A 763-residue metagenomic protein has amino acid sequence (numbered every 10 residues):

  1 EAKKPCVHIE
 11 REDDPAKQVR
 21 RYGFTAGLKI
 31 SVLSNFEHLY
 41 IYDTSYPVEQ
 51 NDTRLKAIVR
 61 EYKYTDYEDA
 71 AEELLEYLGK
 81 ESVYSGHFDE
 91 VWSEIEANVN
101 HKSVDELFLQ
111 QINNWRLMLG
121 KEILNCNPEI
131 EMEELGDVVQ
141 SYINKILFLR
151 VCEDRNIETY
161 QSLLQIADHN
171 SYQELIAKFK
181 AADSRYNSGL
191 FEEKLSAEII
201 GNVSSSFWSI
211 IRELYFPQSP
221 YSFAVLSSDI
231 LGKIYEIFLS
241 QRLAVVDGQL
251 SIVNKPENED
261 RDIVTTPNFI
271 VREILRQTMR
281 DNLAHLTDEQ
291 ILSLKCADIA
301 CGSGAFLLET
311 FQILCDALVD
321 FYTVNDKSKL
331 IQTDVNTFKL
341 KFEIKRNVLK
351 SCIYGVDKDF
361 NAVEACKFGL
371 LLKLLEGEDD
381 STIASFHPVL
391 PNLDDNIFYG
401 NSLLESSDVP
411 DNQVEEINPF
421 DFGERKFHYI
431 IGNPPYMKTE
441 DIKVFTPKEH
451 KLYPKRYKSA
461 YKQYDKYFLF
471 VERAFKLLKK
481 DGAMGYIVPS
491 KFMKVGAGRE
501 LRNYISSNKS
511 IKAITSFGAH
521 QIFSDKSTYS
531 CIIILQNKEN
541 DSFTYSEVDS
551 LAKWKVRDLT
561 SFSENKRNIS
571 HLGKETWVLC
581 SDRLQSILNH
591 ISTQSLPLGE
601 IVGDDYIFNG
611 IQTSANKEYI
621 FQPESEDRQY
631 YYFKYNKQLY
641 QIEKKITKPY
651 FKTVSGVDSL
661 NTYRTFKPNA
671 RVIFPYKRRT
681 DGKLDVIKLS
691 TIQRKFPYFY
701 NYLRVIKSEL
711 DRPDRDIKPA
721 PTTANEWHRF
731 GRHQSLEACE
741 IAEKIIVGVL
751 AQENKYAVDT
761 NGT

Functional and structural regions predicted by a protein language model:
E1-C6, Y22: Conserved catalytic cores of phosphodiester-cleaving nucleases, focusing on short active-site segments
K4, I30, F468, F475-K476 (+1 more regions): Polybasic, glycine- and aromatic-enriched phosphate-binding surface used to engage nucleic acids
E12-L33, H38-E96, N100, N156-E158 (+10 more regions): Signature of N6-adenine DNA methyltransferases within the class I
E37, L75-C315, C352-A362, G400-E405 (+2 more regions): Preference for the N-terminal adenyl/adenosyl cofactor-binding alpha/beta module
H38, L239, C301, F360 (+9 more regions): Short, glycine-/Ser/Thr-/acidic-enriched flexible segments
N51, T159-D168, L286-S293, L314-V348 (+1 more regions): Flexible phosphate/Mg2+-sensing switch loops adjacent to catalytic phosphate-binding sites
E129, F517-I522, R732-Q734: Short, solvent-exposed loop/turn elements at beta->coil junctions and helix N-caps that rim active or binding pockets
S303-L308, Q312-C315, K367-L371, N701 (+2 more regions): Phosphate-binding glycine-rich loops of NTP-binding sites
